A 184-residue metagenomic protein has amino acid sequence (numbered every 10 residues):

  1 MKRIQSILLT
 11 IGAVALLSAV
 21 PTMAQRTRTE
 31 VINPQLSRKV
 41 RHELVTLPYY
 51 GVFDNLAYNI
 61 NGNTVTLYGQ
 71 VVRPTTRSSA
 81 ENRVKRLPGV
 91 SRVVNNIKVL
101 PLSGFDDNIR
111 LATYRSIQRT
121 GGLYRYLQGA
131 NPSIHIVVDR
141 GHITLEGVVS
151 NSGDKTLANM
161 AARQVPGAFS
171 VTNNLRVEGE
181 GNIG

Functional and structural regions predicted by a protein language model:
K2-G12, L16-G184: N-terminal targeting leaders
